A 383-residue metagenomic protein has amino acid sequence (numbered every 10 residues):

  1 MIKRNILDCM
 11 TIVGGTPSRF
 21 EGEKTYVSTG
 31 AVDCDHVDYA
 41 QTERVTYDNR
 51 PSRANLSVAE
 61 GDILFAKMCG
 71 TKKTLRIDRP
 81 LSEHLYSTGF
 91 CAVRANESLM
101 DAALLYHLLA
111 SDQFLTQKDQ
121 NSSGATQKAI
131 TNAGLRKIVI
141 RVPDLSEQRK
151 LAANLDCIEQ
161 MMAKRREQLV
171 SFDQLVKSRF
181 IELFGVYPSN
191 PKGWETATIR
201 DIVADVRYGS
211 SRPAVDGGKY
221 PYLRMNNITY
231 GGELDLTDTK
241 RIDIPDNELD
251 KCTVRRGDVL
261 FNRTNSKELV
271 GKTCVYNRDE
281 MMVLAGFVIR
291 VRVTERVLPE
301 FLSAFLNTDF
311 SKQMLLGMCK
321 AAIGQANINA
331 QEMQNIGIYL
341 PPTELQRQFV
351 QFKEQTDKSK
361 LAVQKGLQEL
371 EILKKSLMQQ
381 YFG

Functional and structural regions predicted by a protein language model:
M1-R19, K137-A153, K164-Y208, N335 (+2 more regions): Non-catalytic DNA-recognition/assembly elements of restriction-modification systems
L7-R19, V27-I63, A197-R212, N226-D258: Sequence-specific dsDNA recognition surfaces
R19-Y26, Q120-S122, K192-E195, R212-K219 (+2 more regions): Short coil/turn segments at secondary-structure boundaries
E23, S87-G89, K219-P221, D238 (+1 more regions): A generic structural signal for short beta-strands and their flanking turns/coil linkers
S52, R79, A163, G209 (+3 more regions): Short, solvent-exposed loop/turn positions at domain surfaces that link secondary-structure elements or cap domain
A54-L56, E60-A110, D250-N307, N329-A330: A short beta-sheet element
M68, E83-C91, S123-S146, M281-V288 (+3 more regions): A short glycine-rich beta-alpha junction/loop motif
